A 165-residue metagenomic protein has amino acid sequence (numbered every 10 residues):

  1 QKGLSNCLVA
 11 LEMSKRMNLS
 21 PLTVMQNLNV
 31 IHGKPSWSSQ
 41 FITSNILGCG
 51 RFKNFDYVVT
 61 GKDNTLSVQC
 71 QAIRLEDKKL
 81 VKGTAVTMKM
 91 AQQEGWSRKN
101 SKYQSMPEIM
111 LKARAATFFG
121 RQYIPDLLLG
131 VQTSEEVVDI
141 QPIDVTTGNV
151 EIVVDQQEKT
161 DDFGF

Functional and structural regions predicted by a protein language model:
Q1-F165: Polyanion-binding surfaces on beta-sheet-dominated domains and ring/shell assemblies
